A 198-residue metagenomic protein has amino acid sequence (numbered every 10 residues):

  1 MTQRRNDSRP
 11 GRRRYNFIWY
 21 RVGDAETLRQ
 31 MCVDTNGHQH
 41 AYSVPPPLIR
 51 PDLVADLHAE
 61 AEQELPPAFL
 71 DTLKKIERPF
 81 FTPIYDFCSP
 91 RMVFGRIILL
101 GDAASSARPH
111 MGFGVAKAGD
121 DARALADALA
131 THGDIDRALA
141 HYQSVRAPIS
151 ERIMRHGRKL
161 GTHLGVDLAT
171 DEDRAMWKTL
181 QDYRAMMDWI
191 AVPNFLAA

Functional and structural regions predicted by a protein language model:
M1-E77: Conserved FAD/dinucleotide-binding core of flavoprotein oxidoreductases
N6-D7, F87-P90, F113: Short, flexible, glycine/charge-rich loop motifs used to bind or transfer phosphoryl groups or to couple energy/partner
G23-D24, S105, P148: Active-site/binding-pocket entry motifs
G37, P47, A59, Q63 (+4 more regions): C-terminal helical "tail/cap" subdomain of flavin- and related membrane-associated enzymes
E77-R78, I135: Hydrophobic alpha-helical connector segments
F80-A107: FAD-binding beta-loop-beta segment adjacent to the flavin cofactor pocket
P109-D121: A conserved FAD-binding loop/helix module that cradles the flavin
